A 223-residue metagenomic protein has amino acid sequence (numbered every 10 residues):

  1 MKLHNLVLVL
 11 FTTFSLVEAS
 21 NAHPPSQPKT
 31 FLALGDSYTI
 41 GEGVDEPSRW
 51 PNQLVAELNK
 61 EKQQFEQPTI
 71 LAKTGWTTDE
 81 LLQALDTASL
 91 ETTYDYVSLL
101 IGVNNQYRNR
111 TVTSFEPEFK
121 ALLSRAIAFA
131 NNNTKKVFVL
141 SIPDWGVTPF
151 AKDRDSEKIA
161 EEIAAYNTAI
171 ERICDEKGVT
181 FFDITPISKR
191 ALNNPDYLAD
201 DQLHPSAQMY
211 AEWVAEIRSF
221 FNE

Functional and structural regions predicted by a protein language model:
M1-V7: Bacterial N-terminal signal peptides that target proteins for export
V7-S15: Bacterial N-terminal signal peptides
V17, Y38, G75-T77, D144 (+1 more regions): Residue-level detector of flexible, active-site-proximal loop/helix-junction positions within diverse enzyme catalytic
S20-T74, A84-T92: Serine-esterase "nucleophile elbow" of acetyl-processing enzymes
G41, T77-E80, N105-R108: Short active-site-adjacent helix-start/loop capping segments
K73-T77, K158-I159: Short, flexible loop segments at the rims of nucleotide/cofactor-binding pockets, characterized by
Q83-E223: Alpha-helical cap/lid subdomain in secreted, periplasmic, or secretory-pathway luminal O-acyl-processing enzymes
